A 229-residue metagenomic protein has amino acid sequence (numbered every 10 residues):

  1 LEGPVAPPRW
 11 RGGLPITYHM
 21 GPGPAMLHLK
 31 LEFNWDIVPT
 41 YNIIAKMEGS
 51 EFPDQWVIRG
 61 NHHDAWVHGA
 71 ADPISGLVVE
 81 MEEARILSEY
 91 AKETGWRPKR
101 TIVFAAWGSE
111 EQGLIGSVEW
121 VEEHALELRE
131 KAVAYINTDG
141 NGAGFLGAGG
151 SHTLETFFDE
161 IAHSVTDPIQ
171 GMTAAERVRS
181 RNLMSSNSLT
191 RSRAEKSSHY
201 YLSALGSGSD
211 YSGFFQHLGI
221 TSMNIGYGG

Functional and structural regions predicted by a protein language model:
L1-A70, R85, E89-A91: Soluble metallo-hydrolase cores and metallopeptidase-like ectodomains found primarily in the secretory/periplasmic
L1-R9, H19, F52, W107-G229: Metal-dependent peptidase/peptidase-like ectodomains
P22-N34, I102, H199-L205, F214: Extended, compositionally biased low-complexity polar/Lys-Gly-rich tracts and adjacent boundary/linker regions are
D36, S50-E51, W96-P98, E127-R129: Solvent-exposed alpha-helices and their adjacent loops that cap or buttress functional pockets in soluble metabolic
D36-I37, A71-S75, G150, G206: Short, contiguous, pocket-lining structural segments that sit at or immediately flank catalytic/ligand-binding sites
I43, R59, H63-L114, E119: Alpha-helical metal-binding/catalytic segments enriched in His/Glu/Asp
Q55, R100, A132: Short coil/turn segments at beta-strand junctions that form active-site/ligand-binding loops
